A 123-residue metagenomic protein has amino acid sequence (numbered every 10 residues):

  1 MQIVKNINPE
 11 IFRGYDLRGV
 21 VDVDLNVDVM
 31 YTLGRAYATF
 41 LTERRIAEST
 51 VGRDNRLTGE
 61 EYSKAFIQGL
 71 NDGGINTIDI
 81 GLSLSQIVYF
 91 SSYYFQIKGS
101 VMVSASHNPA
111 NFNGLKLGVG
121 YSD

Functional and structural regions predicted by a protein language model:
M1-Q68, D72-G73: An N-terminal, well-structured beta->alpha segment
A38, R45-S122: Ferredoxin-reductase
